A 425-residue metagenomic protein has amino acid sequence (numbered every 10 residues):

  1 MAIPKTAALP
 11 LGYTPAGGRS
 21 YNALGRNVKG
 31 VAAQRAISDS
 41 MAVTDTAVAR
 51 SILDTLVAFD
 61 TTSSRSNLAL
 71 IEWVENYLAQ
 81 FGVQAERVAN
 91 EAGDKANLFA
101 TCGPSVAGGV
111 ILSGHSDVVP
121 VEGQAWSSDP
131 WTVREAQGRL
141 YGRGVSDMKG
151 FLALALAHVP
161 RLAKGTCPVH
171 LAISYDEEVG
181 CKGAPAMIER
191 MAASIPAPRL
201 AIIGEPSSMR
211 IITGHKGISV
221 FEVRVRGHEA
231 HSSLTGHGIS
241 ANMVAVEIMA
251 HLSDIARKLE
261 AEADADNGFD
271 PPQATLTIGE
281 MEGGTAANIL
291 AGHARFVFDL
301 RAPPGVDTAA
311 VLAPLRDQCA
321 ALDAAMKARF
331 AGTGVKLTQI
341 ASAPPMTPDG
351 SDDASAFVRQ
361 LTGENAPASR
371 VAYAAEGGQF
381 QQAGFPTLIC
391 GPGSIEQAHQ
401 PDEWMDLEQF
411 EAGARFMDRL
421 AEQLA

Functional and structural regions predicted by a protein language model:
L9-P10, Q34: Short, positively charged low-complexity motifs
G18-I37: N-terminal, intrinsically disordered charge-dense segments
S40-V145, K164-G165, S394: Acidic/His- and Gly-rich active-site-bordering loop/insert found across diverse amide/peptide-bond hydrolases
T44, E91, E222-A425: Metal-dependent amide/peptide-bond hydrolase catalytic core, centered on the "pita-bread" metallohydrolase fold
Q137-L140, V145-S146, G150-D254, D270 (+2 more regions): Fold-level recognition of mixed alpha/beta catalytic cores in primary-metabolism enzymes, strongest
